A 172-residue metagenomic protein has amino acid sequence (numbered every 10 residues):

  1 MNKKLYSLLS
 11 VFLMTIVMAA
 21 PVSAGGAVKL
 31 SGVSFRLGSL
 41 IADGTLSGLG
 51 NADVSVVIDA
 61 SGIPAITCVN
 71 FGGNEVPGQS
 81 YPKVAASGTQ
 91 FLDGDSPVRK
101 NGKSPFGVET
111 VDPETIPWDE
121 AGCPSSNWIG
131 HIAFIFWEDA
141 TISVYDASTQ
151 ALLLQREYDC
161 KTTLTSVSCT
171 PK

Functional and structural regions predicted by a protein language model:
M1-L9: Bacterial N-terminal signal peptides that target proteins for export
M1-N2, I16, A27: Generic N-terminal leader/processing signal
S10-V17: Bacterial N-terminal signal peptides
A19-P21: N-terminal signal peptide c-region/cleavage motif recognized by signal peptidases
A24-K172: Mature extracytoplasmic or otherwise solvent-exposed domains
